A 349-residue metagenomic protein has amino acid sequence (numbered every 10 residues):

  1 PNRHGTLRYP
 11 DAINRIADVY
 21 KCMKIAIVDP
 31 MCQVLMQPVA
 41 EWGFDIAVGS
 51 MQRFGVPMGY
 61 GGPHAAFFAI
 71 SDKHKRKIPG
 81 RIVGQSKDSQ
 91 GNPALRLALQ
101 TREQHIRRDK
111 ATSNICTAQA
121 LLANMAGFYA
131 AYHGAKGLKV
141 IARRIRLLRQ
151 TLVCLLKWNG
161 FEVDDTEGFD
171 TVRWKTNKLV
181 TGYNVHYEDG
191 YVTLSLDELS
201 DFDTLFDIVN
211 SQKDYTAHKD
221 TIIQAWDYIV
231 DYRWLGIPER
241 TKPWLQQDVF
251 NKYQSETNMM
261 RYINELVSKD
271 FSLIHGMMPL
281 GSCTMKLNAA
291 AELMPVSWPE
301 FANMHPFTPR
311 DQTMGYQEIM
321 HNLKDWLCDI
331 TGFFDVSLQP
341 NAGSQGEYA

Functional and structural regions predicted by a protein language model:
P1-A94, L156, N177-V180, G315 (+1 more regions): Conserved PLP-enzyme active-site core in the AAT-like
F54-N159, D164-T166: Active-site C-terminal subdomain of aminotransferase-like
V56-A69, K73-H74, A118-L122, T193 (+2 more regions): Conserved phosphate/anionic-ligand binding catalytic regions in large, soluble enzymes, centered on
H105-R107, Y132-G137, V163-E167, E239-R240 (+2 more regions): Gly-rich Lys/Arg/Thr-decorated short loops/hinges at beta-loop-alpha junctions or inter-strand turns that position
W158-T181, L196-L199: Conserved PLP-binding catalytic core of the aspartate aminotransferase-like
F202-P279, C283-A291, V296-P299: Flexible inter-domain linker/hinge segments
S255, F301-N341, Q345-G346: Conserved N-terminal alpha-helix of the aminotransferase class I/II PLP-enzyme fold
